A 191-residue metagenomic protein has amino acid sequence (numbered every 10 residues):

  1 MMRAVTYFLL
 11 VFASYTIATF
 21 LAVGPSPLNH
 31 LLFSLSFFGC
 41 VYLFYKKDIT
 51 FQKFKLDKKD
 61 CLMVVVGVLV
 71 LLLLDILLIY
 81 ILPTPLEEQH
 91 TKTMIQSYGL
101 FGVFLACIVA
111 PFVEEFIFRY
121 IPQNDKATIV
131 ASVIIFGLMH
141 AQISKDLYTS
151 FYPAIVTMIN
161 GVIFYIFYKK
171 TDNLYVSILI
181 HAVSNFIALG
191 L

Functional and structural regions predicted by a protein language model:
M1-F8, K46-K58, L191: Short, Lys/Arg-enriched, disordered terminal segments
M2-L10, N29-F33, K59-V70, F101-L105 (+4 more regions): Alpha-helical transmembrane segments of integral membrane proteins
R3-K46: Alpha-helical transmembrane segments in multi-pass membrane proteins
T16-G24, K46-K47, I76-L86, A141-K145: Juxtamembrane "helix-exit" motif on the non-cytosolic side of transmembrane helices
P25-L32, E87-S97, Y148-I159: Non-cytosolic membrane-interface motifs at loop->transmembrane helix junctions
V41-F51, F167-T171: Structural signal for the C-terminal ends of transmembrane alpha-helices and the immediately following loop
D48-A110, Y148: Juxtamembrane helix-loop-helix connectors linking adjacent transmembrane helices in multi-pass membrane enzymes
S97-L191: Transmembrane helix-loop-helix hairpins at the membrane interface of multi-pass integral membrane proteins
